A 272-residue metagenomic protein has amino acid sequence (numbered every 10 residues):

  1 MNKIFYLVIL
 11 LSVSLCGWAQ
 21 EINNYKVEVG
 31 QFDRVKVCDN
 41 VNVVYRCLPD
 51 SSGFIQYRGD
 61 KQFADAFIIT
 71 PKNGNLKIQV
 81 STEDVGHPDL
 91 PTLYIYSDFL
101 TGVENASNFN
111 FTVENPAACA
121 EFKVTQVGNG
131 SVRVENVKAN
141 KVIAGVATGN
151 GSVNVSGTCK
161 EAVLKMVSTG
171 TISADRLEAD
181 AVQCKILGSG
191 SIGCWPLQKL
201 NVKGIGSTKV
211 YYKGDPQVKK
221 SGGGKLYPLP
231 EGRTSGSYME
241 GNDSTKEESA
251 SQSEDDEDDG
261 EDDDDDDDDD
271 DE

Functional and structural regions predicted by a protein language model:
M1-E272: Intrinsically disordered, low-complexity terminal regions
